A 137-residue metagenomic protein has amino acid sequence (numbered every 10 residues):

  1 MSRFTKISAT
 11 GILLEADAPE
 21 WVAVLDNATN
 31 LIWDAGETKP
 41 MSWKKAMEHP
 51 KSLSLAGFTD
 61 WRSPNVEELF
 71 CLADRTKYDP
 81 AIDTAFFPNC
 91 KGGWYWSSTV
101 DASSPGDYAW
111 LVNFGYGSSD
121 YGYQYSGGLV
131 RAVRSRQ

Functional and structural regions predicted by a protein language model:
M1-R62, V66-Q137: Glycine-aromatic-enriched surface loops/turns that form tight recognition elements
